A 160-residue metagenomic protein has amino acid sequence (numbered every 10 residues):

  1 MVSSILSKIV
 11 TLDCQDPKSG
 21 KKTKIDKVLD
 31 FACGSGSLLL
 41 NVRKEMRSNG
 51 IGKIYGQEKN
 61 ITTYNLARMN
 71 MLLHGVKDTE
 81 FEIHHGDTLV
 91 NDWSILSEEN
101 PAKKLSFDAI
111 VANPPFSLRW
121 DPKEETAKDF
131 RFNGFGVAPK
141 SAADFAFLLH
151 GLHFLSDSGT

Functional and structural regions predicted by a protein language model:
M1-A112, S117-R119, T126, N133: Conserved S-adenosyl-L-methionine
D121-A143: Short, contiguous acidic/charged loop-to-helix segments that flank catalytic cores in large enzymes
V137-T160: Conserved Class I SAM-dependent methyltransferase catalytic core
